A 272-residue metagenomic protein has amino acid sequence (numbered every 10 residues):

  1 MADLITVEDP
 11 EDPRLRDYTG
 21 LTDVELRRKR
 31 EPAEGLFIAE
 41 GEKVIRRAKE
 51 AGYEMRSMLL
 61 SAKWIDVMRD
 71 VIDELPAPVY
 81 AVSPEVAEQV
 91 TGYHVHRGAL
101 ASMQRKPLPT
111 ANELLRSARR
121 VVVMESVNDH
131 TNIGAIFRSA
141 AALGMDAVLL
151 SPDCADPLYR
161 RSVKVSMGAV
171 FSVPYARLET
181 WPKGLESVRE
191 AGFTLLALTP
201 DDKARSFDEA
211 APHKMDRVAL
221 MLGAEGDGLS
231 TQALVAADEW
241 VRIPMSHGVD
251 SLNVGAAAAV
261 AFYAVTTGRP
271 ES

Functional and structural regions predicted by a protein language model:
M1-D66, C154-A155: Boundary-proximal intrinsically disordered activation/regulatory segments immediately upstream of a helical core
L4-E11, P78-S83, P174-K183: Short acidic-hydrophobic, aromatic-tinged amphipathic segments that line or gate anion-handling sites
V7, F37, E125-S126, S151-P152 (+4 more regions): Glycine- and other small-residue-rich loops at beta-strand/loop junctions that grip anionic moieties
K43, E50, P107-L108, E113-K203: RNA substrate-binding interface of SAM-dependent RNA methyltransferases
M68, D73-H96: Glycine/small-residue-rich loop that forms an oxyanion/phosphate-binding "nest" at active or ligand-binding sites
A99-A101, S139-L143, P157-V170, T231-S272: Structured adenosyl-cofactor binding patch, chiefly the S-adenosyl-L-methionine
L196-V249: Active-site/ligand-binding-proximal alpha/beta "capping" segment
